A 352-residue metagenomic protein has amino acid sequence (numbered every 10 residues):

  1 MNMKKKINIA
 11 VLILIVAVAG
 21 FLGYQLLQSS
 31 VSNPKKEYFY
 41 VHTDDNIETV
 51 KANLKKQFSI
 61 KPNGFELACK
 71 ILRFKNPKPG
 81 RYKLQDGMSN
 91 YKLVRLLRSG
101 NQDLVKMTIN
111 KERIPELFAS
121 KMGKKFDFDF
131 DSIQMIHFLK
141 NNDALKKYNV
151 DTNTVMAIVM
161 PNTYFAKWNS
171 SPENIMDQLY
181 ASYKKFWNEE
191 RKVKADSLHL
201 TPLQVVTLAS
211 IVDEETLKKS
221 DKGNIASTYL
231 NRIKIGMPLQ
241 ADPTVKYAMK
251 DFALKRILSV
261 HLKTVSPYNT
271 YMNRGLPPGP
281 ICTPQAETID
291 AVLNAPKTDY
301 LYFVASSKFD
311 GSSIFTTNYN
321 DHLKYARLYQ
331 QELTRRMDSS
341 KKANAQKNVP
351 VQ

Functional and structural regions predicted by a protein language model:
N2-Q240, S266, C282-E287, A291-D299 (+1 more regions): Conserved catalytic or metal-liganding residues and their short signature motifs at active sites of enzymes
Q240-C282, E287, K341, K347: Conserved SxxK-family serine transpeptidase/carboxypeptidase catalytic domain of penicillin-binding proteins
F303: Active-site-proximal loop/helix segment associated with metal-binding centers of metalloenzymes
